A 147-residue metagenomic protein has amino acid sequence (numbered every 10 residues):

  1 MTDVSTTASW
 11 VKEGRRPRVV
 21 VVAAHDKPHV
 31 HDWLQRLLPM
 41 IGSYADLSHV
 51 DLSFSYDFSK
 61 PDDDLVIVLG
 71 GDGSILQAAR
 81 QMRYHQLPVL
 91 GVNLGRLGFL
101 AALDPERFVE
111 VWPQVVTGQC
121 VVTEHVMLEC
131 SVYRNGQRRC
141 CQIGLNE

Functional and structural regions predicted by a protein language model:
T2-G70, S74-H85: N-terminal glycine-/serine-/threonine-rich phosphate-binding loop
V20, N93, I143: Conserved beta-strand segments that form the floor/walls of ligand-binding pockets within enzyme and binding domains
D26-K27, L94, D104: Short, glycine/serine-rich, charged loops/turns that create anion-binding and catalytic segments at active sites
L37, Q77, R83-Q86, D104-V111 (+1 more regions): Alpha-helix termini
Y44-S48, G91-L94, Q114-T117: Glycine-rich loops and low-complexity Gly/Arg-rich segments that provide flexible linkers or classic glycine-based
Q77, Q81-G95, F99: Gly/Ser-rich helix-loop-strand patches that form or flank binding pockets for ribonucleotide-derived cofactors
F99-E147: Catalytic core of DAGKc-family lipid kinases
